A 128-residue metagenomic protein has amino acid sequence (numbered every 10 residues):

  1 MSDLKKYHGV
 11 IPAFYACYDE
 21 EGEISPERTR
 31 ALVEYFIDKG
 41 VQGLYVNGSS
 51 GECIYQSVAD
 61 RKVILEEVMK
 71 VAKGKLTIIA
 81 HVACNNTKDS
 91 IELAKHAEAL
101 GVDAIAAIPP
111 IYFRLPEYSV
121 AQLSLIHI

Functional and structural regions predicted by a protein language model:
M1-R30: N-terminal amphipathic alpha-helix/helix-capping segment at the start of soluble metabolic enzymes
K6-V10, G40-G43, K73-I78, V102-A104: Short, well-ordered coil/turn segments that N-cap beta-strands
T29, V33, R61, L65 (+3 more regions): Aromatic/hydrophobic pocket-lining residues that form the small-molecule binding cavity in soluble enzyme cores
A31-L44: Catalytic domains of carbohydrate-active enzymes, especially glycoside hydrolases
V41-I64, V82-T87, A107-S119: Glycine-rich, proline-tolerant flexible connector loops at the mouths of alpha/beta enzymes
E66-K73, E98: Surface-exposed amphipathic alpha-helices with a cationic face
K88-A97: Catalytic cores of alpha/beta
I126-I128: Conserved small/polar residues in nucleotide/adenosyl-binding loops
